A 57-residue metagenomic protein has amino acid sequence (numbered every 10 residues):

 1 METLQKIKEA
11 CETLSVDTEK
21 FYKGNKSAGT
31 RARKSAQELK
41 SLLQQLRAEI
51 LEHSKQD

Functional and structural regions predicted by a protein language model:
M1-I7: A short, flexible low-complexity segment enriched in Lys/Arg and Gly/Pro that occurs in N-terminal basic tails
I7-D17, F21, A32-S35, L39-L42 (+2 more regions): Amphipathic alpha-helices that form helix-helix packing interfaces
